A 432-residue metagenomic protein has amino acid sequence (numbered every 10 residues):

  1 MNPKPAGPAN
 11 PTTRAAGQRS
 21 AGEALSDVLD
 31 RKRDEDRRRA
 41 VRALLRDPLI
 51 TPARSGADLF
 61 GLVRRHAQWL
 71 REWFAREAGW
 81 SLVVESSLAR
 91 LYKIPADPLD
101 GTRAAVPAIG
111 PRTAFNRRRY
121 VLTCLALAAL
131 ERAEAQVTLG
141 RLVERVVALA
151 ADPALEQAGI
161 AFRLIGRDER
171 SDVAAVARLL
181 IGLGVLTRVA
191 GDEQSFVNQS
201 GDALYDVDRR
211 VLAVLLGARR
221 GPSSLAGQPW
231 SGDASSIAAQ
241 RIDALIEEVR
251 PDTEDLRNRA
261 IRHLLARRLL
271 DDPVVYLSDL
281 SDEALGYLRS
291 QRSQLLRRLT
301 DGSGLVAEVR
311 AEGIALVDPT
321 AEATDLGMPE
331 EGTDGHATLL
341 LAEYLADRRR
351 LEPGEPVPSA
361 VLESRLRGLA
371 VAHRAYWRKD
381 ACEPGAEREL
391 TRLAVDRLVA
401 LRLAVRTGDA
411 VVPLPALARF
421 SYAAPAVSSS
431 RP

Functional and structural regions predicted by a protein language model:
M1-P111, G191-L204, L215-T324: Eukaryotic partner-binding/assembly regions in large regulatory complexes
R37, L45, N116-T138, G335-P356: Positively charged, polyanion-binding regions of nucleic-acid-associated proteins
V41, L45-L59, A133-A161, V275 (+1 more regions): Short acidic, hydrophobic short linear motifs in intrinsically disordered regions
L62-W73, L164-G182, E383-R397: Short amphipathic alpha-helical interaction segments
A78-L82, A175-A177, I181-D192, G304-E308 (+2 more regions): A short, conserved structural fragment
A126-V207: Internal, well-ordered domain-core segments that constitute the primary functional module of diverse proteins
T187, G191-G232, R392-P432: C-terminal engagement modules used by replication, chromatin/transcription, nuclear envelope/ESCRT, and ubiquitin
I246-P432: Hydrophobic multi-pass inner-membrane translocation pores used for secretion and envelope-lipid/glycan export
